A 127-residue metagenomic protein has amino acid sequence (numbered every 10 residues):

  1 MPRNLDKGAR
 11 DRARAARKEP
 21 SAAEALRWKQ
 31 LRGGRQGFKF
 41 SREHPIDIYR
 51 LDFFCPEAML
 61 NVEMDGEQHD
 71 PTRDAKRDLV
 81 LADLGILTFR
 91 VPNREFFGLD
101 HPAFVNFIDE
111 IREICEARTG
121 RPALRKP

Functional and structural regions predicted by a protein language model:
M1-R12, P71-P127: Basic, glycine-rich
K7-F38: Acidic-basic catalytic patches of nuclease active cores, encompassing PD-(D/E)XK and other metal-cofactor nuclease
A15-R17, E24, R42, R77 (+1 more regions): Short, cationic motifs built from Arg/Lys/His that form the positively charged side of catalytic pockets
K18, G66, N93: Active-site donor-binding loop signature of nucleotide-sugar glycosyltransferases
R27, C55, V80-L81: Hydrophobic side chains within alpha-helical segments
Q30-M59, E67-R73, V105-I108: Active-site metal-binding core of divalent-cation-utilizing nuclease and nuclease-like domains
D65-G66, G85: Glycine-centered flexibility sites
